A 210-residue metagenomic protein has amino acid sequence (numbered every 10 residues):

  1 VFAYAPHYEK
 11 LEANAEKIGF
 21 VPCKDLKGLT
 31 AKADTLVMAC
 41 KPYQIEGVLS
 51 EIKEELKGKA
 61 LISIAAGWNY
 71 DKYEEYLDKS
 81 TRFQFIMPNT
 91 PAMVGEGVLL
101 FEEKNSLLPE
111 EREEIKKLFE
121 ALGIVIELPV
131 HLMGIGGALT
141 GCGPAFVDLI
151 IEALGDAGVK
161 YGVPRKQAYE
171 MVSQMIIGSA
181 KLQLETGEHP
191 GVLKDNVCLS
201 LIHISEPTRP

Functional and structural regions predicted by a protein language model:
V1-N14: NAD(P)-binding Rossmann-fold cofactor-contacting core
Y8, I18, L26-F101, N105: Rossmann-like NAD(P)(H) cofactor-binding subdomain of soluble oxidoreductases
L11, L154, I204: Aromatic/hydrophobic pocket-lining residues that form π-stacking "cages" and hydrophobic walls in ligand
K72-R82, V98-G136, F146-E185: Internal alpha-helical scaffold of NAD(P)-dependent oxidoreductase catalytic cores
F83, M133-A138, P190-D195: Short pre-catalytic strand/loop immediately N-terminal to key active-site residues, enriched for Gly-Thr
Q183-K194, C198-S200: Mobile late-domain/C-terminal helix-loop "cap" segments that border catalytic sites or the cytosolic face
I202-P210: Conserved small/polar residues in nucleotide/adenosyl-binding loops
